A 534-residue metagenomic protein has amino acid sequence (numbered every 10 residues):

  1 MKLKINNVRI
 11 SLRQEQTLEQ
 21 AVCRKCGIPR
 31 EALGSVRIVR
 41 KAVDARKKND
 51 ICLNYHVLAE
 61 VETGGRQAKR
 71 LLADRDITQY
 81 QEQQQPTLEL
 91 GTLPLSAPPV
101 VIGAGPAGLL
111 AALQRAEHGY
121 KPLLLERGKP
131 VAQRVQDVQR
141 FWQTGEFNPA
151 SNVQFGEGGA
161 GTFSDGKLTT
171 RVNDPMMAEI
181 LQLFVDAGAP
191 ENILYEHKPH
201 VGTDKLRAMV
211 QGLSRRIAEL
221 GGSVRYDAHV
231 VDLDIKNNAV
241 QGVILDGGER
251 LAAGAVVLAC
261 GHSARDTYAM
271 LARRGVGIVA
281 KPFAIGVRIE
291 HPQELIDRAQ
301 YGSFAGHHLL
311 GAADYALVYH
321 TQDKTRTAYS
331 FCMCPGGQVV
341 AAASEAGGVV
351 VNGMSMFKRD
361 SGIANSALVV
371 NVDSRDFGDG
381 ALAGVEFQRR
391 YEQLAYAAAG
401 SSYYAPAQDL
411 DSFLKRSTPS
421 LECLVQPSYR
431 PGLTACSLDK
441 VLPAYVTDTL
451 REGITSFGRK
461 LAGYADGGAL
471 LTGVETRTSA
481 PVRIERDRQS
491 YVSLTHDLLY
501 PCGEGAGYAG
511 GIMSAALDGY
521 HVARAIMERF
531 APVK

Functional and structural regions predicted by a protein language model:
M1-I51, V57-F163, K167-A187, E191-K534: Residues forming the flavin
